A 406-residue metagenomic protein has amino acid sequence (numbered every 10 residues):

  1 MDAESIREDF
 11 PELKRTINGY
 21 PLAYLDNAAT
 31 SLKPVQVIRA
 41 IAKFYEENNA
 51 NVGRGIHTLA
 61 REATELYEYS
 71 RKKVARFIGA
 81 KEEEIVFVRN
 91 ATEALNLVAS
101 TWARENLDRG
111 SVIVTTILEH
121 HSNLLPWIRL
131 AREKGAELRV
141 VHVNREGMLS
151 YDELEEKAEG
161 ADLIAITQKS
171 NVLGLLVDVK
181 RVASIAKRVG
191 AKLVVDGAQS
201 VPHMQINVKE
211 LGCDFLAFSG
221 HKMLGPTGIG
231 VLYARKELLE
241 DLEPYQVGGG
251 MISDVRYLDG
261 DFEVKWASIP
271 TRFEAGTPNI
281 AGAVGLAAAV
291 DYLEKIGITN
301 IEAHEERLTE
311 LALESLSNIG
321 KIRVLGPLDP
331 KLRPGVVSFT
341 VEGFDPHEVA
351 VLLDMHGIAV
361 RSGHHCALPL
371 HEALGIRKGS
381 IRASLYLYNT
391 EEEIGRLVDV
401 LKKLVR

Functional and structural regions predicted by a protein language model:
M1-R406: Pyridoxal 5′-phosphate
